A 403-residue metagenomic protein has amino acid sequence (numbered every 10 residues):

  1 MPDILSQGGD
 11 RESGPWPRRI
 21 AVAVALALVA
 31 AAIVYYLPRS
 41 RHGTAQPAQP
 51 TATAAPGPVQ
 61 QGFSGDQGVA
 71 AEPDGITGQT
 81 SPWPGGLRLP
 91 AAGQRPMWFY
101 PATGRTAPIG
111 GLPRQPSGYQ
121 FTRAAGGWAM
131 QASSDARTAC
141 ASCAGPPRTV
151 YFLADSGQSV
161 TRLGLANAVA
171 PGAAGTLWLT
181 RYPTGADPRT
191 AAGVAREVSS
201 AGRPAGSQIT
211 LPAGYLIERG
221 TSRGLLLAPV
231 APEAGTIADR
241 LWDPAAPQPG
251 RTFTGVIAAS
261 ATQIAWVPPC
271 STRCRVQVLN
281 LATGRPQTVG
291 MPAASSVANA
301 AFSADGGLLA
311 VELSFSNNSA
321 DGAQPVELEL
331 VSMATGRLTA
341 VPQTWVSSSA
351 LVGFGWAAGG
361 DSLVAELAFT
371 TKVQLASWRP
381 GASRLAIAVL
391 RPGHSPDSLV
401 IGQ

Functional and structural regions predicted by a protein language model:
M1-P17, A27: Terminal targeting segments of Actinobacterial cell-envelope proteins
G14, A31-V59: C-terminal region of N-terminal signal peptides and the immediate post-cleavage residues of exported proteins
V22-V34: Hydrophobic membrane-insertion alpha-helices, especially the h-region of bacterial N-terminal signal peptides
P50-G75, A92-Q115, S134-L165, G185-Y215 (+4 more regions): Surface-exposed loop/turn elements that mediate protein-protein interactions on large endomembrane-trafficking
G75-G85, Y119-A129, A168-W178, I217-L226 (+4 more regions): Blade-terminus and WD-like Trp-Asp/Gly-His loop motifs, strongest in beta-propeller folds
G85-L87, P101: Extracytoplasmic intrinsically disordered, low-complexity "stalk/linker" and propeptide segments that are Pro/Thr-rich
P90, Q131, T180, A228-P229 (+3 more regions): Residue-level marker for isolated small/hydroxyl-bearing positions within beta-strands of beta-sheet-rich domains
V297-E329, V346-G355, A365: Loop/turn-rich, solvent-exposed surfaces of beta-rich toroidal or solenoidal domains
